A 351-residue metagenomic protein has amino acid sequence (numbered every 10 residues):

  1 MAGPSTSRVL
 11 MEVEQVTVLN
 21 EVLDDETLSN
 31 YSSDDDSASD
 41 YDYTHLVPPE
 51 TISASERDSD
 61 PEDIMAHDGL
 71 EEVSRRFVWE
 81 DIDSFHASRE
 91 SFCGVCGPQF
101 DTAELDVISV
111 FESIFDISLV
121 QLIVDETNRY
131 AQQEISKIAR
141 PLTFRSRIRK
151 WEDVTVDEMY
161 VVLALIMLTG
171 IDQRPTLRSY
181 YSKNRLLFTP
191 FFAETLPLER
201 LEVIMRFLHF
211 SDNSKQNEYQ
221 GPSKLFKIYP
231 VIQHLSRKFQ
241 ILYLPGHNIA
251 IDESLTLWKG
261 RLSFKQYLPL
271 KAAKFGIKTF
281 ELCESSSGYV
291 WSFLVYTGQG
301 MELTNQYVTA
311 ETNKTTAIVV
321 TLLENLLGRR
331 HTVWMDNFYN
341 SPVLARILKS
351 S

Functional and structural regions predicted by a protein language model:
A2-K349: N-terminal initiation segments
